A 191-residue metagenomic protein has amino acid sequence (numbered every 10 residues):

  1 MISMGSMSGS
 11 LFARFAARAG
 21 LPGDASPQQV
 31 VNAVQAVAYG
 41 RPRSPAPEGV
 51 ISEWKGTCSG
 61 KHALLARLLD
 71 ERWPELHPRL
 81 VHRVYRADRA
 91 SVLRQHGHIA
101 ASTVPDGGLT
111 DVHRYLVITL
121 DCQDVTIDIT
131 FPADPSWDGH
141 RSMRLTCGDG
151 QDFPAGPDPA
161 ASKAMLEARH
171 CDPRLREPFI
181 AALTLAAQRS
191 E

Functional and structural regions predicted by a protein language model:
M1-G56: Secondary-structure boundary elements
M4-M7, L11-P22, L76, R83-E191: His-Asp-centered catalytic microenvironments across diverse enzyme cores, prominently the transglutaminase-like
A33, R67-E71, I118: Residue-level signal for well-ordered alpha-helical scaffold segments within enzymatic catalytic domains
W54-R83: Cysteine-centered nucleophilic/redox motifs
